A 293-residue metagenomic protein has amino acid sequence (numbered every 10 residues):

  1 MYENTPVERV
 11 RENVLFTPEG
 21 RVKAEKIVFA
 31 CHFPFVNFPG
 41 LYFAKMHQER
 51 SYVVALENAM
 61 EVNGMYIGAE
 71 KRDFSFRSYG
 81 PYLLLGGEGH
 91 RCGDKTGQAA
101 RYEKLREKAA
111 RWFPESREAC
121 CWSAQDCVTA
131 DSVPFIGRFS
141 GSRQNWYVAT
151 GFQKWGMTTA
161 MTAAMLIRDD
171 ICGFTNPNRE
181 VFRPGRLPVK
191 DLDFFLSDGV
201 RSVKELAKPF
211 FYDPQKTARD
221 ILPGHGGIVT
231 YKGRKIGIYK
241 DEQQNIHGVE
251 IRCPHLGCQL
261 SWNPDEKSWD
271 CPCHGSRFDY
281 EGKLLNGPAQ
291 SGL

Functional and structural regions predicted by a protein language model:
E3-T5, R11, C120-W122: Short loop/edge segments at beta-strand edges and connector loops that shape dinucleotide/nucleotide cofactor-binding
P6-R77, E205, D213-R219: Flavin-dependent oxidoreductases
E12-V14, E61-G64, L222-G227, I246 (+1 more regions): Short, hydrophobic/aromatic-rich segments at coil-to-beta transitions
V36-N37, C92, S261: Short glycine-rich, flexible loops that bind phosphorylated cofactors or substrates
V54, G227-L293: Rieske [2Fe-2S] iron-sulfur-binding domain
E70-K71, G80, G93-E107, R111-G199 (+2 more regions): C-terminal catalytic lobe of FAD-dependent flavoproteins
A119-C127, N145-V148, E205-R252: A glycine-rich dinucleotide-binding beta-alpha-beta segment and adjacent secondary-structure elements that constitute
V200-R201, E205-K208, N286-L293: Replace "small metal-dependent catalytic modules" with "small catalytic or cofactor-binding modules
